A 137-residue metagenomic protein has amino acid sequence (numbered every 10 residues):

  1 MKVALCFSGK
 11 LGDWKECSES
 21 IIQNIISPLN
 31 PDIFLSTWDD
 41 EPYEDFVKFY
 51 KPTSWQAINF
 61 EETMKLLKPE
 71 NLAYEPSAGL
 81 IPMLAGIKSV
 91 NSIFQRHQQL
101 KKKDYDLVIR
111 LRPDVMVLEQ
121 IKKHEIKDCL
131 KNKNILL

Functional and structural regions predicted by a protein language model:
M1-L137: ER/Golgi luminal nucleotide-sugar-dependent glycosyltransferases, focusing on the catalytic module
